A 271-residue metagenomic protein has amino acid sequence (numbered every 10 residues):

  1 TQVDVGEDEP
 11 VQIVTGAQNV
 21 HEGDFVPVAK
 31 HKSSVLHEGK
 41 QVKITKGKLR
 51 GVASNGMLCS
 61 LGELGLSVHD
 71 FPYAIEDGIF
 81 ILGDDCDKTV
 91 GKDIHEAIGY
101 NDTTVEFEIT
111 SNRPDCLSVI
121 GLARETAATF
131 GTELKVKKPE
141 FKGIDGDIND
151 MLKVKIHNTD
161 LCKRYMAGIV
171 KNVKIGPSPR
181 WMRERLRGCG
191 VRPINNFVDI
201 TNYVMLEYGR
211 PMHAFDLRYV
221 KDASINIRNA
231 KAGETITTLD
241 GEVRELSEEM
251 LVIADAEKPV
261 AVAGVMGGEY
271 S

Functional and structural regions predicted by a protein language model:
T1, F130, L134-E234, A261 (+1 more regions): Glycine/proline-enriched, intrinsically flexible loops and inter-domain linkers
T1-G146, A256, Y270: Phosphate-backbone binding interfaces of nucleic-acid-interacting proteins
T15-Q18, K46, R50, H95 (+9 more regions): Catalytic cores of large soluble enzymes that bind and process phosphate-bearing ligands
G23, I194, E249-L251: Loop/turn positions that initiate beta-strands
A29, E207, V252-A254: Short Ser/Thr-interspersed hydrophobic loop/turn segments at strand-loop and sheet-helix junctions that line or gate
V42-I44, V90-I94, L152-K155, I236-D240 (+1 more regions): Glycine-rich, charged/polar anion/phosphate-binding loops that engage phosphate groups from diverse ligands
T104, W181-G190, E245-D255: Short, hydrophobic/aliphatic alpha-helical segments
R228-V265: Phosphate/diphosphate-binding loops
